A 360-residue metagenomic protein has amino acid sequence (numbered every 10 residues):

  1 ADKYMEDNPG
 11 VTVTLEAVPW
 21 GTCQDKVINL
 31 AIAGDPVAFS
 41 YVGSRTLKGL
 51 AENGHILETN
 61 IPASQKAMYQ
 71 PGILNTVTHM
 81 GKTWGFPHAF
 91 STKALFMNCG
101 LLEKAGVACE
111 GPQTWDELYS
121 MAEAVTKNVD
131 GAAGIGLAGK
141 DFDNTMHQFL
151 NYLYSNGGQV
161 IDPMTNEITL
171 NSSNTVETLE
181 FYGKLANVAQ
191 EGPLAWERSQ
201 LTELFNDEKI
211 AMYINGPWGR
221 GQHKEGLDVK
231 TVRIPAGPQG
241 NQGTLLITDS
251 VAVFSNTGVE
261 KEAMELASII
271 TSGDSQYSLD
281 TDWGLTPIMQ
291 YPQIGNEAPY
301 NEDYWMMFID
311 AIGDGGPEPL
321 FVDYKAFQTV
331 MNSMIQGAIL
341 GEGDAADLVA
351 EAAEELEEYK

Functional and structural regions predicted by a protein language model:
K3-G72, T76-T78, K104-G106, L204 (+6 more regions): Extracytoplasmic "Venus flytrap"/periplasmic binding protein-like
T12, E103, N187, D310-K360: Conserved C-terminal helix/tail region of periplasmic/extracytoplasmic solute-binding proteins
G43-A94, C99, D116-Y119, T145-Q148 (+4 more regions): Hinge/lid segment of periplasmic solute-binding proteins
L57-P71, N75, G111, G134-F142 (+5 more regions): Short, solvent-exposed loop/beta-turn-alpha elements that line the ligand-binding surface or hinge of extracytoplasmic
W84-H88, K93, E117-E167, N174 (+1 more regions): Extracytoplasmic/periplasmic solute-binding protein
F96-C99, L246-V259: A bilobed periplasmic-binding-protein/Venus flytrap-type ligand-binding module shared by bacterial periplasmic
M121-A124, M164-L194, E225: Glycine-centered hinge/linker elements that transmit conformational signals in sensory and ligand-binding systems
V232, T281-S333, G337: Long, aromatic- and glycine/proline-rich binding clefts that accommodate carbohydrate-like moieties
